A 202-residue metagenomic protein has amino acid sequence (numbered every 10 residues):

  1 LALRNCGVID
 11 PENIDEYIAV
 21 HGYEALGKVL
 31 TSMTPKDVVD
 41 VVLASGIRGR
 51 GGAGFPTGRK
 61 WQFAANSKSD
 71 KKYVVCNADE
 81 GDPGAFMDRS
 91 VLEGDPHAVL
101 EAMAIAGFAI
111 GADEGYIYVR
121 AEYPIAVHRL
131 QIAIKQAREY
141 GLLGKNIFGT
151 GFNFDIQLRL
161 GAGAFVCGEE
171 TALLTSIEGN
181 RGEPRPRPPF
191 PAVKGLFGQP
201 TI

Functional and structural regions predicted by a protein language model:
L1-S45, A112-I117: Iron-sulfur (Fe-S) cluster-binding modules
I9, Y17-E24, C76-D88, P191-F197: Gly-rich Lys/Arg/Thr-decorated short loops/hinges at beta-loop-alpha junctions or inter-strand turns that position
I18, L30, T34, V42-G46 (+3 more regions): Structural signal for hydrophobic packing residues in well-ordered secondary-structure cores of soluble enzyme domains
P35-V38, A44, K68-Y73, F86-M87 (+5 more regions): Short coil/turn connectors at secondary-structure junctions
A44-A64, A106, G161-T175, G179-R181: Conserved phosphate/anionic-ligand binding catalytic regions in large, soluble enzymes, centered on
V75-G94, I110-D113, Y118, H128: A structural-propensity feature for long, helix-poor, extended segments
D95-A109: Histidine-anchored nucleotide/phosphate-binding helix
V127-I202: Hydrophobic alpha-helical positions that pack around
